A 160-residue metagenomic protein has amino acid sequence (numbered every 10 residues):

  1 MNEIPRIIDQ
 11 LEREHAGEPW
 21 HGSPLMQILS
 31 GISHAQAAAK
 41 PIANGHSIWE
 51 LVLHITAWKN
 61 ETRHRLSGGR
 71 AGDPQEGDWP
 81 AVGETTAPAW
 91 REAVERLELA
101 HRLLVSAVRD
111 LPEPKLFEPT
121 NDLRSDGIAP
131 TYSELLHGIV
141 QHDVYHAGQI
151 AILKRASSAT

Functional and structural regions predicted by a protein language model:
N2-G22, M26-L29, H34-A81, N121-T160: Short, contiguous alpha-helical
V82-P119, E134-I139: Acidic/histidine-rich alpha-helical segments that form the ligand environment of transition-metal centers
